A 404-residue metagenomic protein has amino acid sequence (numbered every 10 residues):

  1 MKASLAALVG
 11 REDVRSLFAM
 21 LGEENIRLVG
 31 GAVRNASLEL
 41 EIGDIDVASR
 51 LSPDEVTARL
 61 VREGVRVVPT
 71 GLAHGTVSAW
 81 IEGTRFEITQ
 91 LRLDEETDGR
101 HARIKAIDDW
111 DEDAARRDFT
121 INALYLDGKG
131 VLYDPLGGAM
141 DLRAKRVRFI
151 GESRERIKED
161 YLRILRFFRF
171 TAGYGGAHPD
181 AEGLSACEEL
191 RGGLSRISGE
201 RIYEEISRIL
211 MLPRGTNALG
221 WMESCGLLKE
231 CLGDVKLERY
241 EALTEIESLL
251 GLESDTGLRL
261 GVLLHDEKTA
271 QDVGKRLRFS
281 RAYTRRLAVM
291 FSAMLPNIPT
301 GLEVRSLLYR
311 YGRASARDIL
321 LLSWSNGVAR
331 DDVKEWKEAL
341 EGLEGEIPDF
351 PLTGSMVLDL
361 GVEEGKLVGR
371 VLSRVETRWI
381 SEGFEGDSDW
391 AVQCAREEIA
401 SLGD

Functional and structural regions predicted by a protein language model:
M1-D404: Catalytic cores of the polymerase beta-like nucleotidyltransferase superfamily and closely associated nucleotide
